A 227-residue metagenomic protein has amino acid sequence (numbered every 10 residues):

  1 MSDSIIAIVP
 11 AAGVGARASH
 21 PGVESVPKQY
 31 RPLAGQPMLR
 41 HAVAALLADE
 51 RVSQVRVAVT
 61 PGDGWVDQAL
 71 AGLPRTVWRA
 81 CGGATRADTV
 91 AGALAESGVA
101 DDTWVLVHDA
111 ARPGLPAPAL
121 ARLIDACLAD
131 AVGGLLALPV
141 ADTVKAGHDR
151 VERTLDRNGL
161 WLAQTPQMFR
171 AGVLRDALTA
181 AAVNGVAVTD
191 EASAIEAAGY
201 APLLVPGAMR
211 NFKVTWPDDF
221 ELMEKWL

Functional and structural regions predicted by a protein language model:
S2-G64: N-terminal glycine-rich phosphate-binding loop and ensuing alpha1 helix
I5, T76-W78, L160: Short, conserved active-site loop motifs that form the nucleotide-linked donor/cofactor pocket
V9, L39, A93, H108-D109 (+3 more regions): Residue-level signal for inorganic ion chemistry
G64-L70: Acidic helix N-cap motif at the loop->helix transition within catalytic regions of sugar-transfer enzymes
A71-W104: Short phosphate-binding loop-to-helix
D101, G114-L203: Conserved core of the sugar-phosphate nucleotidyltransferase
L203-R210: Catalytic beta-strand/loop signature of glycosyltransferases that borders the donor
V214-L227: Phosphate-binding loop/pocket of nucleotide- and phosphate-handling active sites
